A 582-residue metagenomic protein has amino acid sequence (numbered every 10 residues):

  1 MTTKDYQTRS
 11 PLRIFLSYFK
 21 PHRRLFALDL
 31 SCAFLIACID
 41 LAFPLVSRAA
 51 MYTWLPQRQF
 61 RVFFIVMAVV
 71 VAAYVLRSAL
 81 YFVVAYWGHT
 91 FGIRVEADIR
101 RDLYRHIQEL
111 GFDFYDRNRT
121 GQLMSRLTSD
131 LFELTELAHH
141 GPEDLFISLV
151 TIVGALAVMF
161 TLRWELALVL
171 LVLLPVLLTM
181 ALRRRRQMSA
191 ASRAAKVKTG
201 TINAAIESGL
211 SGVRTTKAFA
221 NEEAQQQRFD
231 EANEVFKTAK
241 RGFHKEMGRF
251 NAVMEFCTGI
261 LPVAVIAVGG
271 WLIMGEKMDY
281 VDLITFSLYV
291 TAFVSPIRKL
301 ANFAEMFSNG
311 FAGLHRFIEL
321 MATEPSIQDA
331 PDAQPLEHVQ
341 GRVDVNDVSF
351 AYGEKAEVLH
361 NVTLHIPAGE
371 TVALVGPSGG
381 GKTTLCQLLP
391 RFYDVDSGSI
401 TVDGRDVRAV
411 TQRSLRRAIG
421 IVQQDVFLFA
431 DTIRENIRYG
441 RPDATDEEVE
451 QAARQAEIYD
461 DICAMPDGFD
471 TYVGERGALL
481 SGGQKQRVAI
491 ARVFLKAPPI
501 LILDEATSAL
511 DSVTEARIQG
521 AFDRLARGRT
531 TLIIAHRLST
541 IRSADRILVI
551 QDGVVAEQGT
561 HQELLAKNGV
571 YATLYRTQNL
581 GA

Functional and structural regions predicted by a protein language model:
P11, F19, V84, G88-G92 (+3 more regions): Juxtamembrane loop-to-helix connectors within ABC transporter transmembrane domains
K20, F26-L80, W87, F160-E165 (+1 more regions): Transmembrane helix-loop-helix hairpins at lipid-water interfaces of multipass membrane proteins, especially the type-1
R23-R24, F112-D113, S129-A138, P142 (+8 more regions): An intracellular "coupling" helix at the cytosolic face of ABC transporter transmembrane type-1 domains
S31, L35, I39-F43, L80 (+3 more regions): Hydrophobic alpha-helical transmembrane segments of ABC transporter permease domains
P56-V66, V158-V172, E246-H315, L320-M321: Helix-loop-helix
L103, I107, T216, F317 (+1 more regions): Helix-loop junctions and hydrophobic alpha-helical segments within the transmembrane domains of large membrane
I107, F229, F317, V345-D347: Conserved catalytic Walker-motif region of ABC-type ATPase nucleotide-binding domains
D329-A330, L336-A582: ABC-type nucleotide-binding domain
